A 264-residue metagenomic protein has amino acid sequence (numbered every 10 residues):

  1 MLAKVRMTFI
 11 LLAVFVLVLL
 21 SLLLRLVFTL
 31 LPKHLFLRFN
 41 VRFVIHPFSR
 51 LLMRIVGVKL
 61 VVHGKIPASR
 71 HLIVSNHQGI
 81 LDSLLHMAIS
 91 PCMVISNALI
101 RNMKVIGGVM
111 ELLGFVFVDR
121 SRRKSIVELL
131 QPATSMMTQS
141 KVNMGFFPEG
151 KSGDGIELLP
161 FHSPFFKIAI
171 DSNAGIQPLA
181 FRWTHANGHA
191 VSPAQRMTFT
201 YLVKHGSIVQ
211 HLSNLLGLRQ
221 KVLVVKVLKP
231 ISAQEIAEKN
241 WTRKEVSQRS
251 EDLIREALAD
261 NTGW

Functional and structural regions predicted by a protein language model:
M1-L2, I55, L60-H63, L81 (+6 more regions): Soluble, non-transmembrane catalytic domains of enzymes that act on hydrophobic metabolites at membranes
M1-V61, G108-L113: A transmembrane-helix-recognition feature enriched in membrane-embedded lipid enzymes and envelope glyco-/phospholipid
R25-F39, M53-I55, H71-S125: Catalytic core of membrane glycerolipid acyltransferases/transacylases, capturing the structured, soluble-facing
V62, I73, V94, V225-V227: Generic preference for hydrophobic
R70-L72, F115, K141-F147, G175: Residue-level preference for the first positions of well-ordered beta-strands
I106-G107, I156-K239: A cross-family acyltransferase "interaction/gating" segment
I126, A133-T134, T138-M144, P148-F166: Soluble extracytoplasmic domains of inner/organellar membrane proteins
